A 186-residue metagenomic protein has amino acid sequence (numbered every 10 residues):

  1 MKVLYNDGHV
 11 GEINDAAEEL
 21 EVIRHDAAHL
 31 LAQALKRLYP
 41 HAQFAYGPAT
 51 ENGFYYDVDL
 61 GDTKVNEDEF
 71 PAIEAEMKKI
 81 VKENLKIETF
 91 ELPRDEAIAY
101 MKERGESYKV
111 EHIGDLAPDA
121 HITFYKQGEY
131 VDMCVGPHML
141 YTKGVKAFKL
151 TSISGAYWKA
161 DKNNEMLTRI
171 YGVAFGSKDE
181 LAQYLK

Functional and structural regions predicted by a protein language model:
M1-V22, Q43-Y46, Y55-K186: Auxiliary tRNA-acceptor-end handling modules of aminoacyl-tRNA synthetases
A17-Y39, N52: Active/ligand-binding-proximal structured segments within catalytic/core domains that scaffold catalytic residues
P48-T50: Structural signature of FAD isoalloxazine-binding scaffolds in flavoprotein oxidoreductases
